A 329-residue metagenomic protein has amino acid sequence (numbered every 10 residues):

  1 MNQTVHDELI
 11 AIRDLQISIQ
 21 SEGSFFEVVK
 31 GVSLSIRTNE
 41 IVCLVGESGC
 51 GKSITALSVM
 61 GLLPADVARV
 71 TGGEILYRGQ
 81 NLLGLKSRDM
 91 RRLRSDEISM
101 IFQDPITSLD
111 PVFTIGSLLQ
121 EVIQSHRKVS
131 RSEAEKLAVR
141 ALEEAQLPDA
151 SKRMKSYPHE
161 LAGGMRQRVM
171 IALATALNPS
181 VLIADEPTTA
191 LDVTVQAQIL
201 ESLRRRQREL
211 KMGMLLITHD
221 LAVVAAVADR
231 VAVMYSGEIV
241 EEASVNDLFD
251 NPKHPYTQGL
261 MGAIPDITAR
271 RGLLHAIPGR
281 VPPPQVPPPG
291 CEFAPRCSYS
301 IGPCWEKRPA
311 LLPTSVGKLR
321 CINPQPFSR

Functional and structural regions predicted by a protein language model:
H6-E8, F25, P148-K152, E242-R329: Short catalytic/signature loops enriched in Gly
A68, N81-S99, S125, D247-P252 (+1 more regions): ABC ATPase NBD coupling module
E74, R78-N81, E133-K152, M261: Conserved ABC ATPase "signature" region
S156-L161, M165: Conserved ABC ATPase signature
A176-S180: A short, proline-enriched helix->beta-strand linker immediately N-terminal to the Walker B motif in ABC-type P-loop
I183-P187, L191-L273: P-loop NTP-binding/switch modules centered on Walker-like glycine-rich loops
